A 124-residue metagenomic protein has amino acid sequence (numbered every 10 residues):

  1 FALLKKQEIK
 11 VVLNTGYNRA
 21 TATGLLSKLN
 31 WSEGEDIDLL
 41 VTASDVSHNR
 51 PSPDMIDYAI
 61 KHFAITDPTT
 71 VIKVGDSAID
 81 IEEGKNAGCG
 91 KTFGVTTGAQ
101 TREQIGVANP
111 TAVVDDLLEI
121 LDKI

Functional and structural regions predicted by a protein language model:
F1-S47, D57-I65: Substrate-recognition/cap helix-loop segment adjacent to the acidic, metal-dependent catalytic center of Asp-based
G16, S44, T96-G98, L117: Short secondary-structure boundary segments
R19-T21, A78-I79, Q100, E119: Short alpha-helical
T21-G24, E83, Q104, D122-K123: Phosphate- and divalent-cation-binding pockets in alpha/beta enzyme and binding domains that engage nucleotide-derived
L29-T42, Q104-D122: Structural recognition of alpha->loop->beta junctions
R50-I81: Conserved Lys-Pro-Asp/Glu-containing loop-to-beta segment of HAD-superfamily phosphomonoesterases, centered on
F63, L121-I124: Short, hydrophobic alpha-helical segments
I72-A112: Acidic, Mg2+-coordinating phosphoryl-transfer loop and its flanking beta/alpha structural elements, shared across
